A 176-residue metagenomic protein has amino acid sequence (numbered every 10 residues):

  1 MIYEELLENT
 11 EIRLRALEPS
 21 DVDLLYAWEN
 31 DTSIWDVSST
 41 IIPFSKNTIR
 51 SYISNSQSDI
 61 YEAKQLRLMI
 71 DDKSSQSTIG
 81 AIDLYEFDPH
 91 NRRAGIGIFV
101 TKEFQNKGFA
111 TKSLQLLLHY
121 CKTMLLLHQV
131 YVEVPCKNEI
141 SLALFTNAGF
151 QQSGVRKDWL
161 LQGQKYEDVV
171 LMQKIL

Functional and structural regions predicted by a protein language model:
M1-R50: A short, well-structured alpha-helix characteristic of acyl/acetyltransferase catalytic modules
M1-T10, L17, D21, R67 (+1 more regions): Acyl-donor (CoA/ACP) binding surface of acyl/acetyltransferases
V22, S33-I34, S58-Y61, L126: Generic structural signal for secondary-structure transition and capping sites
D36-S38, Q65, V169: Short, hydrophobic secondary-structure boundary micro-motifs
I49-S54, S153-V155: Short Pro/Gly-enriched beta-strand edge/turn motifs at strand-loop
S56-M69: A short helix-loop-beta-strand connector motif used in the catalytic cores of GNAT acetyltransferases and, in some
